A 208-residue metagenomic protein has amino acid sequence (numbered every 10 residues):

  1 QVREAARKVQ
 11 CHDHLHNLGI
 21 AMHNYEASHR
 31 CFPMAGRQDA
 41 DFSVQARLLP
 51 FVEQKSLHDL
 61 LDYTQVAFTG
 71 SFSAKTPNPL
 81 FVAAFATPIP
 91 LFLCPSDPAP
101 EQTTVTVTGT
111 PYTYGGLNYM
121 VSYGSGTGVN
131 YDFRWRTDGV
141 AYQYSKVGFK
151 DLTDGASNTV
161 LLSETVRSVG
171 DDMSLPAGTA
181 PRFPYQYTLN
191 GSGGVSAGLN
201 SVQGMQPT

Functional and structural regions predicted by a protein language model:
E4-T208: Surface-exposed loop/linker segments characteristic of extracytoplasmic
